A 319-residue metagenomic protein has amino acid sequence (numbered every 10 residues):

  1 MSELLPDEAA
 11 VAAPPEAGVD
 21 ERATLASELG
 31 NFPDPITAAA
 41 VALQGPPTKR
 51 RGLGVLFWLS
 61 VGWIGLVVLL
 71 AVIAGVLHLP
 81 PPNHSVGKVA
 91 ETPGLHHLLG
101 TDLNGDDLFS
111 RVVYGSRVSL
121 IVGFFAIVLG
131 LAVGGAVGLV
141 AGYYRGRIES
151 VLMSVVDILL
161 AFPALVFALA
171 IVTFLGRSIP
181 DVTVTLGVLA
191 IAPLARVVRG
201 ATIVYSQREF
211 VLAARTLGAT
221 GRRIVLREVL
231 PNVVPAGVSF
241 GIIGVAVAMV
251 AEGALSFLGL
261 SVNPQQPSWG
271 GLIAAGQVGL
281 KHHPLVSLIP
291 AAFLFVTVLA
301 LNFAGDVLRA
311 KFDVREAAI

Functional and structural regions predicted by a protein language model:
M1-G65, F303-I319: Transmembrane alpha-helical segments of polytopic membrane transport and secretion proteins
A74-L77, V122-D157, L169: Transmembrane-helix boundary motif in ABC transporter permease subunits
L98, D102, L108, G142-Y143 (+3 more regions): Generic hydrophobic transmembrane alpha-helix motif, especially the helices
L108-G115, V155, V198, S206 (+5 more regions): Short hydrophobic alpha-helical segments within the ABC transporter permease transmembrane module
R117-V133, A168, I203, R222-A254 (+1 more regions): Transmembrane alpha-helices
L160, I171-F174, L186-G187, A201-T202 (+2 more regions): Glycine-rich helix-loop "coupling/hinge" segments at transmembrane-helix boundaries in multipass transporters
L189, P235, S239-V245, P284-I319: C-terminal transmembrane helix and the adjacent membrane-cytosol boundary/short C-terminal tail of inner/organellar
